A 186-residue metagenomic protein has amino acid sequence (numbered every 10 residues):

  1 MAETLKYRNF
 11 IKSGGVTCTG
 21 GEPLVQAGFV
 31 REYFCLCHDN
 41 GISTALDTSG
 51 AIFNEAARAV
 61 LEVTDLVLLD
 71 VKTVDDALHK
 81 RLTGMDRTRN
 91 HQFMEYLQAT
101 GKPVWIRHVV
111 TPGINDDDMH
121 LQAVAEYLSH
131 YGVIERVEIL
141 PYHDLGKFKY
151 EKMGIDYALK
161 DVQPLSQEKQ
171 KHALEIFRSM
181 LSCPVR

Functional and structural regions predicted by a protein language model:
A2-L145, E151: Conserved AdoMet/S-adenosylmethionine-binding subsite of the radical SAM
C18, V109, A158, V162 (+1 more regions): Residue-level detector of alpha-helix boundaries and kinks
P103, E168-R186: C-terminal accessory region of radical SAM enzymes
E126-S129, E135, E151-I176: A structural motif corresponding to the C-terminal lobe/cap of the Radical SAM core domain
